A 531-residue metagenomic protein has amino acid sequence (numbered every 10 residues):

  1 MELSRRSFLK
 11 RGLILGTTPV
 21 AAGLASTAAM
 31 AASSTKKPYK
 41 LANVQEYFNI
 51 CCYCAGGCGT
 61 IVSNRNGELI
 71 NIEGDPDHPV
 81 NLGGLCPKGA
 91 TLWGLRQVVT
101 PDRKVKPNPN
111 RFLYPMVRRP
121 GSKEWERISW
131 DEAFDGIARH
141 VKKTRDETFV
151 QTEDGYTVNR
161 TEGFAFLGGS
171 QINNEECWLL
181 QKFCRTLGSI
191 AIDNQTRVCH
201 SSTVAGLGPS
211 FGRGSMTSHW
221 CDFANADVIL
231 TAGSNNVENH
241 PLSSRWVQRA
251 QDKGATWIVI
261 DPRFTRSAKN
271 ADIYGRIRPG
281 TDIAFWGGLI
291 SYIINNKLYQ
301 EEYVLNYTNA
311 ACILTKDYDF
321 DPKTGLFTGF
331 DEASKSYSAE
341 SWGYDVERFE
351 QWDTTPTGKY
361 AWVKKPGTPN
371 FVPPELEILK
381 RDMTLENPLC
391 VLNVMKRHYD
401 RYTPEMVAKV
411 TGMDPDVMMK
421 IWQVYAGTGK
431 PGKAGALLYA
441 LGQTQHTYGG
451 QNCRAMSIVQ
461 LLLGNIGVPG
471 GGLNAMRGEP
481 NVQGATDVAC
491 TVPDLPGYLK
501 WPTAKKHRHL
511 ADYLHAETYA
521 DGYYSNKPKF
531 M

Functional and structural regions predicted by a protein language model:
M1-E302, N306-E377, E405, V492-G522 (+1 more regions): N-terminal export/assembly segments and adjacent metallocofactor-ligating motifs of anaerobic energy-metabolism
N108-F112, T256-T265, L392-R397, V424-A436: Active-site-adjacent bridging/hinge elements
L113-M116, N387, M395-Y402: Short acidic alpha-helix initiation/capping motifs at coil-to-helix transition points, especially at protein N-termini
G121, I229, N270-A271, N387-P388 (+2 more regions): Flexible glycine/proline-enriched surface loops and loop-helix/loop-strand junctions
C177, Q181, I283, G287 (+3 more regions): Non-catalytic, well-ordered alpha-helical scaffold segments
Y399, E405, D416-V417, I421 (+1 more regions): A glycine-rich, hydrophobic/aromatic-adjacent loop/helix-cap motif
